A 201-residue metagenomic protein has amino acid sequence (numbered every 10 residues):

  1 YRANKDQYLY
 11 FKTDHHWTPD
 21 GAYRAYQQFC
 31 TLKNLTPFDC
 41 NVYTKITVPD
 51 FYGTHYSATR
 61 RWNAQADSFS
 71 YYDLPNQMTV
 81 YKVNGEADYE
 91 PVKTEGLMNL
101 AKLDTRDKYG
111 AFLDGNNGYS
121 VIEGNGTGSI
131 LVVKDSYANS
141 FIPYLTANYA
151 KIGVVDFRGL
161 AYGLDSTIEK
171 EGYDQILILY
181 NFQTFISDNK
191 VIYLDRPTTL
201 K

Functional and structural regions predicted by a protein language model:
Y1-K201: Extracellular glycan-modifying ectodomains
